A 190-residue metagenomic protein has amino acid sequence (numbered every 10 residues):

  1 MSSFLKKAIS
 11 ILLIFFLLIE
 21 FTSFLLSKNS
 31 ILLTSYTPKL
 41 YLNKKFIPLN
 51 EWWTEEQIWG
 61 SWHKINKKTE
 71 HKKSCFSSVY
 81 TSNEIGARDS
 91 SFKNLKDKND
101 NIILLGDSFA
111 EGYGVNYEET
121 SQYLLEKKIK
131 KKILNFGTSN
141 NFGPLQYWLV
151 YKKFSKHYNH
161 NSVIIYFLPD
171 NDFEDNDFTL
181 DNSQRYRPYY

Functional and structural regions predicted by a protein language model:
M1-K6: Short, Lys/Arg-rich N-terminal segment immediately upstream of the first membrane anchor
K7-S23: Hydrophobic membrane-insertion alpha-helices, especially the h-region of bacterial N-terminal signal peptides
T22, L105-G106, Y166: Short hydrophobic segments within beta-strands
K28-W59, L145-Y190: Interaction-surface signature
I31-K128: Membrane/wall-proximal cationic-aromatic binding patches
N101-L105, L134, V163: Conserved beta-strand elements of the Class I
S108-E111, S139-G143, P169-E174: Solvent-exposed loop/turn segments at secondary-structure junctions within structured extracellular/periplasmic domains
E126, K132-W148, K153-K156: A conserved hydrophobic secondary-structure block that centers on an alpha-helix together with its immediately flanking
